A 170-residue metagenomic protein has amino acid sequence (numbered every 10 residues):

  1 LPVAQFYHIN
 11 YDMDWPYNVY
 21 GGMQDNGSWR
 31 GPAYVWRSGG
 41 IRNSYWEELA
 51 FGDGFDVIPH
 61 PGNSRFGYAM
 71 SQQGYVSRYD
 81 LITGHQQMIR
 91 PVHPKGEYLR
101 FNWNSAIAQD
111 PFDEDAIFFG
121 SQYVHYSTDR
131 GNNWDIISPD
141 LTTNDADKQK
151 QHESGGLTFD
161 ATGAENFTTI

Functional and structural regions predicted by a protein language model:
L1-I170: Beta-propeller blade termini and top-face loops
